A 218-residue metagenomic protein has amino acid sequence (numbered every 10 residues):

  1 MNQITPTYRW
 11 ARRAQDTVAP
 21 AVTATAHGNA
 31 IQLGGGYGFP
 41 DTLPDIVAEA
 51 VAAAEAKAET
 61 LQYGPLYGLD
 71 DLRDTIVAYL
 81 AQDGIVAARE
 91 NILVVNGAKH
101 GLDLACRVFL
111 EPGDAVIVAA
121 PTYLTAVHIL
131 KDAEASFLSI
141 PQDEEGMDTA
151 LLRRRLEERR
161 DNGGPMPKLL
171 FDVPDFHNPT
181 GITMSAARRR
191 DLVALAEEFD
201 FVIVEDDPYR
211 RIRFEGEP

Functional and structural regions predicted by a protein language model:
N2-R12: Conserved PLP-binding active-site segment in aminotransferase class I/II-type PLP enzymes
T5, A19, L43, G164-M166: Intrinsic-disorder/low-complexity coil detector
W10-G97, L104: N-terminal small-domain helix-loop-helix segment of the aminotransferase-like
E59-F199, R210-P218: Conserved core of the PLP fold type I
D206: Glycine-centered flexible beta-alpha turn that most often forms the glycine-rich phosphate-binding loop
